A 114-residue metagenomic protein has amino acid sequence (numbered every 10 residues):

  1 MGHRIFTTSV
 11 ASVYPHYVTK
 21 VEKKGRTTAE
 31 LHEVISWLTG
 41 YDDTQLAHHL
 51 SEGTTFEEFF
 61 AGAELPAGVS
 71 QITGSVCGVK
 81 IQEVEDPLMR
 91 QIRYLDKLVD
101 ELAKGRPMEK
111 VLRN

Functional and structural regions predicted by a protein language model:
M1-N114: A charge-rich, low-complexity, intrinsically flexible signal that marks solvent-exposed coils, linkers, repeats
